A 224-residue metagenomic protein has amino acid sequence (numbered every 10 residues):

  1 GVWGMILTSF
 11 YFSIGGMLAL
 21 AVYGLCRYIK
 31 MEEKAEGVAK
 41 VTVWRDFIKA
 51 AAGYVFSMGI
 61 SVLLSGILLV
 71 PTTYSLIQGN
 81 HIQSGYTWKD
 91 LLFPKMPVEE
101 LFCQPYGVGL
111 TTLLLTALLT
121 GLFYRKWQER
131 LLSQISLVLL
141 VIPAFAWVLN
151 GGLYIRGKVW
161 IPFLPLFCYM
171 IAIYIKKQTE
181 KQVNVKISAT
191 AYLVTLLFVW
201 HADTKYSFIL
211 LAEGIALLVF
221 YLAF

Functional and structural regions predicted by a protein language model:
G1-S9, I60-L63, Y192-V199: Membrane-interface alpha helices of multi-pass inner-membrane proteins
G1-W3, K40-V55, Q182-T195: Short hydrophobic alpha-helices at membrane interfaces in multi-pass membrane enzymes
F12, L132-V141, V148-N150, Y154-F224: Contiguous transmembrane helix-bundle modules in multi-pass membrane proteins
G16-G59, E213-A223: Perimembrane helix-loop-helix junctions
V22-K34, A117-Q128, A172-E180, L222-F224: Structural signal for the C-terminal ends of transmembrane alpha-helices and the immediately following loop
I29-K34, L76, N80, L153 (+1 more regions): Membrane-interfacial segments
F47-I161, H201-I209: Periplasmic/ER-lumenal interhelical loops and adjacent helix-loop junctions in multi-pass membrane proteins
